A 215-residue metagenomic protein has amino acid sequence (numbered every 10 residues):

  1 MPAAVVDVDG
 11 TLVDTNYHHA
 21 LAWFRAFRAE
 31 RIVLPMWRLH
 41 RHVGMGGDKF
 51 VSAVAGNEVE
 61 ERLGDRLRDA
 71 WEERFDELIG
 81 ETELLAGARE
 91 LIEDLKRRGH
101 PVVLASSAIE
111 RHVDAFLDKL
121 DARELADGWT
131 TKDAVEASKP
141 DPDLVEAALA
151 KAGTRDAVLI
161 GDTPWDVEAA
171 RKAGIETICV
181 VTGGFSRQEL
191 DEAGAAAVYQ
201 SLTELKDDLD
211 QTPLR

Functional and structural regions predicted by a protein language model:
M1-H100, R111: N-terminal helical cap/lid subdomain that shapes the substrate entry/recognition surface in HAD-like hydrolases
A3, S138-E168: Conserved Lys-Pro-Asp/Glu-containing loop-to-beta segment of HAD-superfamily phosphomonoesterases, centered on
L12, T130, K139, V198-Y199: A structural signal for hydrophobic residues in beta-strands of small regulatory alpha/beta folds
H18, H42, G46, E83-G87 (+5 more regions): Short beta->alpha linker loops
F24, R28-E30, F50-N57, R89-V103 (+3 more regions): Substrate-recognition/cap helix-loop segment adjacent to the acidic, metal-dependent catalytic center of Asp-based
V33, E60, R123-D127, A196-Y199: Conserved H-loop
L159-Y199: Acidic, Mg2+-coordinating phosphoryl-transfer loop and its flanking beta/alpha structural elements, shared across
